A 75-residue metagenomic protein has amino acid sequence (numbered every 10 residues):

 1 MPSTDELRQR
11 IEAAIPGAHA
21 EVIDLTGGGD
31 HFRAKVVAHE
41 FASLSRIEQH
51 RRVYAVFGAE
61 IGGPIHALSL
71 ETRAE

Functional and structural regions predicted by a protein language model:
M1-G28: N-terminal first-folded block
P16-A18, G28-F32, P64-L68: A generic structural signal for short beta-strands and their flanking turns/coil linkers
K35-V37: Short hydrophobic/aromatic beta-strand micro-patches that form the beta-sheet surface supporting nucleotide- or nucleic
A42-E75: C-terminal structural segments of small proteins and small subunits
